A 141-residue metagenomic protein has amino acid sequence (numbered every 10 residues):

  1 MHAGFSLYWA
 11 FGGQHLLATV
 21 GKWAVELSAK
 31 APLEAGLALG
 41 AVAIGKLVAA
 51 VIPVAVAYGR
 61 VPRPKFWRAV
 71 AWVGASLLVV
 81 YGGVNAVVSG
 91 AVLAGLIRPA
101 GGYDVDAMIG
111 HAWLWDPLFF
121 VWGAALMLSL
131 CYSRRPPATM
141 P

Functional and structural regions predicted by a protein language model:
M1-L37: Hydrophobic transmembrane helix segments
H2-G13, S76-L93: C-terminal TM-helix exit segments that contain a strictly Trp-centered aromatic cap at the helix terminus
F11-A18, Y58-P62, G90-I97, C131-A138: Transmembrane helix-loop junctions in multipass membrane proteins, especially transporters and channels
W23-A24, A86-H111: Interfacial non-cytosolic loop connecting adjacent transmembrane helices
E26-A55: Alpha-helical transmembrane segments and their immediate interhelical/interface regions in integral membrane proteins
L37, Y103-W122: Individual transmembrane alpha-helices with interfacial aromatic-anchor signatures
A41-V51, L114-S129: Hydrophobic cores of alpha-helical transmembrane segments in multi-pass inner/ER membrane proteins, independent
I52-S76, R135-P141: Cytoplasmic juxtamembrane regions at transmembrane-helix boundaries
